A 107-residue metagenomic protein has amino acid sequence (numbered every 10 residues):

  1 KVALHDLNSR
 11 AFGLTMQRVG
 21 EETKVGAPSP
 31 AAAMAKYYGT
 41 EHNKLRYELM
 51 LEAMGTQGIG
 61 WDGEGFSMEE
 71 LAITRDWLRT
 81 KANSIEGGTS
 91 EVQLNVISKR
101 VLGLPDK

Functional and structural regions predicted by a protein language model:
K1-K107: Alpha-helical interface subdomain recognition
